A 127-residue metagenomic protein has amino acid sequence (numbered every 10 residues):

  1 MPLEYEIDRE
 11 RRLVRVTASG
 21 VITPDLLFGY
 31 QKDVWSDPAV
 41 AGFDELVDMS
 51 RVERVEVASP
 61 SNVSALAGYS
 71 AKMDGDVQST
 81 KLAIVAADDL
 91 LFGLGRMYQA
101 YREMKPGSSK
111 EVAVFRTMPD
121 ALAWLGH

Functional and structural regions predicted by a protein language model:
M1-H127: Amphipathic, Lys/Arg-enriched alpha-helical "gate/interface" segment within cytosolic domains that mediates
